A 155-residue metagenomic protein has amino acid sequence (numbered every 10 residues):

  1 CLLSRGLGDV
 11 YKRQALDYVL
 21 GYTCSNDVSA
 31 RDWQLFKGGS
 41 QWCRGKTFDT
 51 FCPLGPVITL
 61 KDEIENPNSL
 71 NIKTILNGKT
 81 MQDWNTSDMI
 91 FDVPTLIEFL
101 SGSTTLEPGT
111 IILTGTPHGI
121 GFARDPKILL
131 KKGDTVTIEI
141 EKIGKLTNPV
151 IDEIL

Functional and structural regions predicted by a protein language model:
C1-Y11: Single conserved hydrophobic/aromatic residue that forms the stacking wall/gate of nucleotide- or nucleobase-binding
K12-Y22: N-terminal accessory regions of nucleic-acid-interacting proteins
R13, R31-L155: Catalytic-pocket segment enriched in acidic/His residues
